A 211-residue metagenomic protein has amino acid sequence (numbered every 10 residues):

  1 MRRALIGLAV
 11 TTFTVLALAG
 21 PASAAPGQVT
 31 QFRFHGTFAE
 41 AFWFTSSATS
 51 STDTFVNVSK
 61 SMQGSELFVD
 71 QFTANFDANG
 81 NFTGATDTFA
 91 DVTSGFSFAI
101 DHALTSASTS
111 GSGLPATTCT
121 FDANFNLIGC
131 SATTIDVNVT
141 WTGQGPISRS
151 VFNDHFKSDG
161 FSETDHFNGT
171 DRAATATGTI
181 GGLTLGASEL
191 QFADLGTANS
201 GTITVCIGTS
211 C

Functional and structural regions predicted by a protein language model:
M1-A24: Secretory targeting and sorting signals
R3-A4, F34, S150: Positively charged, low-complexity intrinsically disordered regions
A9-A17, F32, N199-I203: Hydrophobic alpha-helical membrane segments, chiefly transmembrane helices and signal peptide h-regions, characterized
A25-R33: Cleaved targeting-peptide boundary
R33-F38, T177-C211: Edge beta-strand at a domain terminus
F38-G182: Predominantly extracellular/secreted and cell-surface proteins with exposed, flexible low-complexity segments
